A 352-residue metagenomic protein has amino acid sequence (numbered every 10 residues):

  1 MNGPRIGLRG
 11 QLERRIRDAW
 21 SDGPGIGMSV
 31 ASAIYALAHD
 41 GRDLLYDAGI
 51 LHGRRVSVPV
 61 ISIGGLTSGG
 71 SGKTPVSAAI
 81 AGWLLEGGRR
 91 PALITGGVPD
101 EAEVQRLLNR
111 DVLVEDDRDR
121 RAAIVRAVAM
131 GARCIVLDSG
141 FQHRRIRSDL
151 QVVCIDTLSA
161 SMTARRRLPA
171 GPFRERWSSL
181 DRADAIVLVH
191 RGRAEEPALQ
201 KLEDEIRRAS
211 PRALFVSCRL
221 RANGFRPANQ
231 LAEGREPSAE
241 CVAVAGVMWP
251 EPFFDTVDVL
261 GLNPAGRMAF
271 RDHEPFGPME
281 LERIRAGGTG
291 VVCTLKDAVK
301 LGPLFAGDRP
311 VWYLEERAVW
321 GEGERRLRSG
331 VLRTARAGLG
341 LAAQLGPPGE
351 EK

Functional and structural regions predicted by a protein language model:
N2-A19, S161-G290, L341-K352: C-terminal accessory "lid"/substrate-recognition subdomains
P4-P59: A transmembrane-helix-recognition feature enriched in membrane-embedded lipid enzymes and envelope glyco-/phospholipid
I34, T74, Q105, D138 (+3 more regions): Residue-level signal for inorganic ion chemistry
L44-P99, R193-A194, G349-E350: Walker A (P-loop) phosphate-binding motif
G87, R106-R110, V257-A265: Short helix-loop-beta junction
R89, L93-S210: Phosphate/Mg2+-binding loops and adjacent switch elements in nucleotide/diphosphate-handling enzyme cores
V98-P99, S139-Q142, P250, L295-K300: Short, polar loop motifs at secondary-structure junctions
F270-P275, D308-A337: Short, flexible loop segments at boundaries between secondary-structure elements
